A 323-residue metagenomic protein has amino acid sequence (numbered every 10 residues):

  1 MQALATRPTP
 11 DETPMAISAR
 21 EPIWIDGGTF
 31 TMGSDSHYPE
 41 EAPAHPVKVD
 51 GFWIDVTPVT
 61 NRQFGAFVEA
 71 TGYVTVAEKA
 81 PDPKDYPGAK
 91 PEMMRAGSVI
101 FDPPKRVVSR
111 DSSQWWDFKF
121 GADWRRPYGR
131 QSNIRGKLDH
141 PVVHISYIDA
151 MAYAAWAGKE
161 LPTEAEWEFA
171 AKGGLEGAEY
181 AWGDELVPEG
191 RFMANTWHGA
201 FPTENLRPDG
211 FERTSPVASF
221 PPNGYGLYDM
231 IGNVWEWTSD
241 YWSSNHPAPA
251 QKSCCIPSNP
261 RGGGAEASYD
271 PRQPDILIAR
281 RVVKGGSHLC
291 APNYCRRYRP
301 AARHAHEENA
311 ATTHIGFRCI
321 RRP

Functional and structural regions predicted by a protein language model:
M1-A16: N-terminal pre-domain segments of enzymes
A5, W24-I25, T31, S36 (+3 more regions): Functional-site microenvironments in short loops/helix caps that host divalent-cation chemistry
P14-W24: GGW-centered surface loops in extracellular recognition modules
P39-A42: C-terminal, low-complexity/hydrophilic appendages and adjacent surface loops of extracellular/periplasmic anionic
P46-F52: A short N-terminal beta-strand-loop micro-motif at the entrance of redox/enzyme domains
F52, F67-V76, A157-G158: Short capping motifs at secondary-structure boundaries
T60: Acidic-aromatic/histidine active-site loop/patch
T312-P323: Short, structured beta-strand segments at or near domain termini in extracellular proteins/domains
